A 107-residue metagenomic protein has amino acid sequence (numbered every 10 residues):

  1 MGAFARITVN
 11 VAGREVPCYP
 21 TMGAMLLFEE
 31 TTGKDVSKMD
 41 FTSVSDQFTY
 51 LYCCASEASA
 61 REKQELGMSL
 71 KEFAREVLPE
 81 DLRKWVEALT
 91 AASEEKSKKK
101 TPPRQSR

Functional and structural regions predicted by a protein language model:
M1-V11, E15, L26, E30-S45 (+1 more regions): Charged interaction scaffolds used for protein-protein
C18: Active-site-adjacent beta-strand anchor residues
T21: Residue-level signal for threonine
D46-E57: Short, hydrophobic/amphipathic alpha-helical patches that form generic packing surfaces within helical domains
